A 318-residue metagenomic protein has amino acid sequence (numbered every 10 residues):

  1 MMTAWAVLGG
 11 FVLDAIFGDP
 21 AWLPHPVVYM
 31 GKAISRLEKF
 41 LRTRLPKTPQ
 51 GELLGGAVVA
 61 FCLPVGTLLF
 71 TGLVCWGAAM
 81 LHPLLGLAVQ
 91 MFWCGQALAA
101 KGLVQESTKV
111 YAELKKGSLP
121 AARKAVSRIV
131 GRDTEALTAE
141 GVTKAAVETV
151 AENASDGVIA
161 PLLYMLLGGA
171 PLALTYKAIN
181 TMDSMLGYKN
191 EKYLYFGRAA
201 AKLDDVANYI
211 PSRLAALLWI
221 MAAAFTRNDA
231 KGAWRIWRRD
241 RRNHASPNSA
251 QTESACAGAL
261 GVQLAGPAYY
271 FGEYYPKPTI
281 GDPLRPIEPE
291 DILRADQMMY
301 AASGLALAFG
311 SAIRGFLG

Functional and structural regions predicted by a protein language model:
M1-T175, I179, G187-G318: Hydrophobic alpha-helical transmembrane segments
S184: Glycine-rich phosphate/dinucleotide-binding loop and adjoining beta-alpha-beta core of small-molecule
